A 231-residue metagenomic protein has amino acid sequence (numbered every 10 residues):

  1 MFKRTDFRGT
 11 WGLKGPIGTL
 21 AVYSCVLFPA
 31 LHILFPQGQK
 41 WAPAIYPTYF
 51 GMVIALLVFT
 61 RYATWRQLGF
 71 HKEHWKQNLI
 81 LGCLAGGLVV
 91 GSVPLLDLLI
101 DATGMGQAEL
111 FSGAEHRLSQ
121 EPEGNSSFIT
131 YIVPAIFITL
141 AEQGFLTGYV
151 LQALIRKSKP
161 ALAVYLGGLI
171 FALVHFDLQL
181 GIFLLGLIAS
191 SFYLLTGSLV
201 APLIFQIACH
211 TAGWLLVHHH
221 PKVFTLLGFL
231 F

Functional and structural regions predicted by a protein language model:
M1-W11: Short, Lys/Arg-rich, polar N-terminal cytosolic tail immediately upstream of the first transmembrane signal-anchor
W11-A63, L81: Alpha-helical transmembrane segments in multi-pass membrane proteins
G12-L20, A42-Y46, Q77-G82, S127-Y131 (+3 more regions): Residue-level signature of transmembrane alpha-helical entry/exit and packing/kink sites in multi-pass membrane
Y23-L27, L31, M52-V53, A85-D97 (+2 more regions): Alpha-helical transmembrane segments of multipass membrane proteins
Q37, Q67-I138, R156, V223-F231: Juxtamembrane helix-loop-helix connectors linking adjacent transmembrane helices in multi-pass membrane enzymes
L56-Q77, V200: Cytoplasmic juxtamembrane interface segments
V58, P94, W214-H218: Membrane-embedded alpha-helical segments of multi-pass transporters/permeases
G124-F231: Transmembrane helix-loop-helix hairpins at the membrane interface of multi-pass integral membrane proteins
